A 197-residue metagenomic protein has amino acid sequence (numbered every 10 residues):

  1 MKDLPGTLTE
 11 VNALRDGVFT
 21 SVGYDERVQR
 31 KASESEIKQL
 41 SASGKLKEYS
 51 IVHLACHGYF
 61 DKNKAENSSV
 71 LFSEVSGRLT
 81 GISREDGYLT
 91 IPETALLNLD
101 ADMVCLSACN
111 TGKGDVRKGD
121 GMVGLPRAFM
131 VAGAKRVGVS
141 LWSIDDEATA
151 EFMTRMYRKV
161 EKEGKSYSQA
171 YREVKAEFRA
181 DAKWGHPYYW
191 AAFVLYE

Functional and structural regions predicted by a protein language model:
M1-E197: Catalytic cores of enzymes
